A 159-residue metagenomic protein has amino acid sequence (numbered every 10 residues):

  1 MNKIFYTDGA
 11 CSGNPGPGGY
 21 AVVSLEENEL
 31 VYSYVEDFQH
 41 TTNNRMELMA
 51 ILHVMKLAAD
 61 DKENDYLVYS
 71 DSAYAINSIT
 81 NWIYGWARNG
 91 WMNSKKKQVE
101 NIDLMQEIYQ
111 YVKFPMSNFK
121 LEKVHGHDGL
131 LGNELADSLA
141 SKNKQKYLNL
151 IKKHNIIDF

Functional and structural regions predicted by a protein language model:
M1-M46, K56-D61, I79, S138 (+3 more regions): RNase H-like nuclease fold core
A10-N14, H53-L135, L139, K144: RNase H catalytic domain
E47, I51: Short, conserved alpha-helix that lines the donor NDP-sugar binding/gating region of sugar-transfer enzymes
